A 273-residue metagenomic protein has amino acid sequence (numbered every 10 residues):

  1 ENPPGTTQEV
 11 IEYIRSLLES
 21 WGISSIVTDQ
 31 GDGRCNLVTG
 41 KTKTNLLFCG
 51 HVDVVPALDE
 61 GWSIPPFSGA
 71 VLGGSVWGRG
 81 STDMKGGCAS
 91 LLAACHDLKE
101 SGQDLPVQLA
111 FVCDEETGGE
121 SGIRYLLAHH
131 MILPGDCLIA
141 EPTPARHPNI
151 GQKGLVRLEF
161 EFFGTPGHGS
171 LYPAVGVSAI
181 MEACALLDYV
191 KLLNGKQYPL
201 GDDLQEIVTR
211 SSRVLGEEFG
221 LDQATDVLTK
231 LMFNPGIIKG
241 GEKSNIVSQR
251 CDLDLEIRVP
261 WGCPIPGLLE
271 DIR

Functional and structural regions predicted by a protein language model:
E1-R79, E100-Q103: Acidic/His- and Gly-rich active-site-bordering loop/insert found across diverse amide/peptide-bond hydrolases
N2, V54, T117, P144 (+1 more regions): Short, glycine/acidic-enriched loop or turn micro-motifs at the edges of active sites
E9, I150, R157-R273: Metal-dependent amide/peptide-bond hydrolase catalytic core, centered on the "pita-bread" metallohydrolase fold
L18, T39, F48-H51, L91 (+5 more regions): Buried hydrophobic positions in well-ordered alpha/beta secondary-structure cores of metabolic enzymes
I23-V27, H147, N234: A short linear hydrophobic-aromatic micro-motif
C35, G74, V107, G167 (+1 more regions): Short amphipathic alpha-helical segments
V52-V54, E60-G61, P144, L155 (+1 more regions): Short glycine-enriched loops at secondary-structure junctions
V76, S81, G86-N194, R213-V214 (+2 more regions): Fold-level recognition of mixed alpha/beta catalytic cores in primary-metabolism enzymes, strongest
